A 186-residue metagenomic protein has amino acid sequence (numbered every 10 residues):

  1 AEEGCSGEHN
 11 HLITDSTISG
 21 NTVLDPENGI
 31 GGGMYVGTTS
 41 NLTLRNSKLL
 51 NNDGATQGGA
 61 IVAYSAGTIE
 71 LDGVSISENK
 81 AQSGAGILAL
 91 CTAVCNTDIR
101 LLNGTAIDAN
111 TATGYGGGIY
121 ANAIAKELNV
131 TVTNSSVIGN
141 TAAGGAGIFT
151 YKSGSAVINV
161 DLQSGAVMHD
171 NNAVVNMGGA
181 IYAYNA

Functional and structural regions predicted by a protein language model:
A1-L24, M34-D53, V62-K80, L88-T111 (+3 more regions): Surface-exposed loop/turn motifs in large extracellular/passenger domains
I30, Q57, S83, Y115 (+2 more regions): Beta-rich catalytic cores
